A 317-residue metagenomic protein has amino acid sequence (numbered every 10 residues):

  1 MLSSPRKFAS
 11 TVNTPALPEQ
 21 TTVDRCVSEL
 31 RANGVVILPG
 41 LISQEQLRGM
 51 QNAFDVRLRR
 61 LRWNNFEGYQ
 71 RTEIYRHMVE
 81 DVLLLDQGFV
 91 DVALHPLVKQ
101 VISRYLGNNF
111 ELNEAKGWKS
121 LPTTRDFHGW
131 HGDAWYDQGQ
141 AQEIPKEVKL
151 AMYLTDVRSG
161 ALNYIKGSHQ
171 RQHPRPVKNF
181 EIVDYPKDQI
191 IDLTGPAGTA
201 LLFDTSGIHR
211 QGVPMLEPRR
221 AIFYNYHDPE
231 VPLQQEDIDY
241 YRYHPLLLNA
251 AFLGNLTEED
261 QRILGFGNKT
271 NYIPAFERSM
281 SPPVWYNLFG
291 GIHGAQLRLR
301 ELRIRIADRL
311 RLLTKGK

Functional and structural regions predicted by a protein language model:
L2, G207-I208, G212-K317: Non-heme Fe(II)/2-oxoglutarate
L2-A32, P39-D137: Non-heme Fe(II)-dependent double-stranded beta-helix
I42-Q44, G117-S120, W135, V157-S159 (+3 more regions): Short, solvent-exposed loop/turn segments at secondary-structure junctions
A115-G117, L150-M152, I222-Y226: A structural signal for short, well-ordered beta-strand segments
D126-D192, L233-I238: Catalytic core of non-heme Fe(II) oxygenases with the double-stranded beta-helix
I182-A197, A250-F252, T257: A conserved mid-domain beta-alpha-beta active-site/ligand-binding segment of alpha/beta enzyme cores
T194-H209: Conserved metal-binding segment of the jelly-roll/cupin
